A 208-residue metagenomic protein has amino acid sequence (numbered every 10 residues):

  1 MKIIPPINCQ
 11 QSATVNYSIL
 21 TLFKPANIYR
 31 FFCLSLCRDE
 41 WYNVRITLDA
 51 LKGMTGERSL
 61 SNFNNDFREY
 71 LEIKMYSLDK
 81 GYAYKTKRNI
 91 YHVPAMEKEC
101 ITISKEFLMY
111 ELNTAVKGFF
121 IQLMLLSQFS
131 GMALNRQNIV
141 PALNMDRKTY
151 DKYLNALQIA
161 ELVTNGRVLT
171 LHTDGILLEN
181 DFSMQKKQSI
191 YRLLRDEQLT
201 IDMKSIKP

Functional and structural regions predicted by a protein language model:
M1-P208: Electropositive, intrinsically flexible nucleic-acid-contacting patches
